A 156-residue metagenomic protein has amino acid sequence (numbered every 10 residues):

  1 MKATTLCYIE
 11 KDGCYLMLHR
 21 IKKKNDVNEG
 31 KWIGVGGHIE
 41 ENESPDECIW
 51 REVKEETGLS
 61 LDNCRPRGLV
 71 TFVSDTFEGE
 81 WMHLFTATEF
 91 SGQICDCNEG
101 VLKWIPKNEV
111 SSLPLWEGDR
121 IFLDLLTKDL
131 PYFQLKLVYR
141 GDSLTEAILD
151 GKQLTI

Functional and structural regions predicted by a protein language model:
M1-M17: Conserved N-terminal beta-strand and adjoining loop/helix that marks the start of the Nudix/MutT-like hydrolase domain
C14, K22, T71: Short, glycine/serine-rich, charged loops/turns that create anion-binding and catalytic segments at active sites
L16-M17, K24-V27: Short N-terminal binding/cap micro-motifs at the start of the first secondary-structure element
D26-G30, E78: A conserved beta-turn-beta hairpin within the catalytic core of GNAT-like acetyltransferases that forms part
E29-I33, S44: Short, surface-exposed acidic-centric catalytic microdomains
I39-D62, F72-L126, A147-I156: Unchanged
G68: Catalytic phosphate/metal-binding cores of nucleic-acid and nucleotide-processing enzymes, i.e., regions that mediate
Y132-I156: Acidic/histidine-enriched, glycine/proline-rich intrinsically disordered or flexible terminal extensions
